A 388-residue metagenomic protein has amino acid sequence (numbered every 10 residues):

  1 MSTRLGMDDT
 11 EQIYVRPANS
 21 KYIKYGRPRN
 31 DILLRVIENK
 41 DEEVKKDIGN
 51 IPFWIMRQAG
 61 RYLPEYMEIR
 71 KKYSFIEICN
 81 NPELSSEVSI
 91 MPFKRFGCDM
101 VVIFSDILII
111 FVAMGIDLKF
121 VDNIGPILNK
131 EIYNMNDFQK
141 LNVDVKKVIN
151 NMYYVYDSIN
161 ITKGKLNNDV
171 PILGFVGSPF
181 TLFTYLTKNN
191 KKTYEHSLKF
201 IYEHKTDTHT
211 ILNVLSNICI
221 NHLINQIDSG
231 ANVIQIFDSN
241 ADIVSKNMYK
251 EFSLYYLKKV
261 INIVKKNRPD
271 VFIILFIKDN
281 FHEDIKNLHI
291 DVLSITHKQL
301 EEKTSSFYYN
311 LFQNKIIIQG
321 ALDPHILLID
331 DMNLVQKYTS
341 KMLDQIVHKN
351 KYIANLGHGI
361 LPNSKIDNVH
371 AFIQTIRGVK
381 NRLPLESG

Functional and structural regions predicted by a protein language model:
R4-D122, K259, D344, I366-L385: N-terminal basic, low-complexity leaders that serve as flexible interaction/assembly modules and, when applicable, as
V44-I51, F96-M100, L166-I172, G230-N232 (+4 more regions): Short, well-ordered coil/turn segments that N-cap beta-strands
P52, F93, T162, C219 (+5 more regions): Conserved, mostly hydrophobic/aromatic
V102-D122, L128-I132, F138-V148, G230-K250 (+2 more regions): Glycine-rich, proline-tolerant flexible connector loops at the mouths of alpha/beta enzymes
K119-H222: Active-site-proximal, glycine-rich beta->alpha crossover segments in alpha/beta enzymes that shape flexible
N151-V170, K246-V271, F312-K315, F372-N381: Alpha-helix-loop-beta-strand connector modules within alpha/beta enzyme cores
K188-I234, S239, K246, K250-F272 (+2 more regions): Alpha/beta enzyme core
N262-E386: Catalytic-face loop-and-helix region of soluble metabolic enzyme cores
